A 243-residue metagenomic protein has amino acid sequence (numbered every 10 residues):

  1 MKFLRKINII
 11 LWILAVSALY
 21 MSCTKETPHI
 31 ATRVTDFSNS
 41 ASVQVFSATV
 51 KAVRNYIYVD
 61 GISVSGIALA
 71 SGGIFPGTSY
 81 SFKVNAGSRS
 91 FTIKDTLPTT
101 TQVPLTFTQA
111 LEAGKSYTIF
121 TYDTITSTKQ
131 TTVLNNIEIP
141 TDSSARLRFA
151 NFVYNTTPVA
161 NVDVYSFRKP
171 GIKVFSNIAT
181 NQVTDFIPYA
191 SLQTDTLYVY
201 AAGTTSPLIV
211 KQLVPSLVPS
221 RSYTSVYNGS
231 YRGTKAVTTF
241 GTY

Functional and structural regions predicted by a protein language model:
M1-C23: Sec-dependent bacterial lipoprotein signal peptides
C23-Y243: Intrinsically disordered, low-complexity polar regions and short flexible loop motifs
